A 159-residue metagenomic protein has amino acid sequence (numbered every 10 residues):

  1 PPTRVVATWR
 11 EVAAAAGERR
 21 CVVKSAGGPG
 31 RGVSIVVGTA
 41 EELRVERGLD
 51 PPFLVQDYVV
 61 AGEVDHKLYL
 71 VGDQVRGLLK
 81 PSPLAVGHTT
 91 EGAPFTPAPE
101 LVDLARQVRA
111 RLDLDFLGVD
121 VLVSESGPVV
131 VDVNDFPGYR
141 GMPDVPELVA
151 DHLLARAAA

Functional and structural regions predicted by a protein language model:
P1-S34: A conserved helix-loop-beta module that forms one wall/lid of the active-site cleft in ATP-utilizing catalytic domains
V6-R10, V59-A61, D115: Short beta->alpha connector loops
G17-E18, G27-L112: Phosphate-binding site of ATP-dependent enzymes
C21, L54, R76-G77, L117 (+1 more regions): Protein kinase-like catalytic core scaffold
A110, L114, V123-A159: C-terminal active-site "lid" helix and adjoining low-complexity regulatory extension at the edge of ATP-using catalytic
V119-V121: Hydrophobic residue at the +6 position relative to the catalytic HRD Asp in the kinase catalytic loop
